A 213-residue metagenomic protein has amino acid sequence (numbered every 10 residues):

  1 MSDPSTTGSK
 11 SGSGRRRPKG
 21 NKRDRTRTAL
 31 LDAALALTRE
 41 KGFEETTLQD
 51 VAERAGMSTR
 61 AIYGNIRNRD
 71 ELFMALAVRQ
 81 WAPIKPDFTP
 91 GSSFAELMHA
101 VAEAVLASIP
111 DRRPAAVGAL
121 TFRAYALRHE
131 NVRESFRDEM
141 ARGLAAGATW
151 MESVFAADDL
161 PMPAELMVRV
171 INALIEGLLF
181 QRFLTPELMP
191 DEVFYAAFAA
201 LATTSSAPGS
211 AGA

Functional and structural regions predicted by a protein language model:
M1-R25, G209-A213: N-terminal intrinsically disordered/low-complexity leader segments
A29, A33-E71, A75: Helix-turn-helix
E71, A75, P86-A115, A164-I171: Hydrophobic alpha-helical connector segments
A77-P83: Short, basic, alpha-helical segments at the C-terminal edge of helix-turn-helix-like DNA-binding modules
E103-P110, V117-R128, A200-L201: Helix-loop "lid/cap" segments that line or gate small-molecule binding pockets
D111-V117, E130-A156, L166, E192: Amphipathic alpha-helical packing segments from all-alpha helical-bundle domains
R133-E134, V154-A213: Hydrophobic/aromatic-rich alpha-helical bundle segments in the mid-to-C-terminal region
